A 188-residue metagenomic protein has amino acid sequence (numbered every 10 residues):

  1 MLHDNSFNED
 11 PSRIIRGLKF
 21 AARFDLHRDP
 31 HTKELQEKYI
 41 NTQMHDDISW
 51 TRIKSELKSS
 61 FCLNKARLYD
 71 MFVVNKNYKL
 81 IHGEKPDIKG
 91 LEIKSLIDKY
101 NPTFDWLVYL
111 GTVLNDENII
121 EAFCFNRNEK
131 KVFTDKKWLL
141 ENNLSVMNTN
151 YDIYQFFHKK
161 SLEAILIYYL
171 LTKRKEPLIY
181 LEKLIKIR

Functional and structural regions predicted by a protein language model:
M1-E117: Glycine- and charge-enriched loop/helix tracts that form the active or gating conduit in phosphate/cation-handling
V74, Y78, G83-R188: C-terminal subdomains that position terminal phosphate/3'-OH groups for nucleotidyl transfer/ligation, primarily on
